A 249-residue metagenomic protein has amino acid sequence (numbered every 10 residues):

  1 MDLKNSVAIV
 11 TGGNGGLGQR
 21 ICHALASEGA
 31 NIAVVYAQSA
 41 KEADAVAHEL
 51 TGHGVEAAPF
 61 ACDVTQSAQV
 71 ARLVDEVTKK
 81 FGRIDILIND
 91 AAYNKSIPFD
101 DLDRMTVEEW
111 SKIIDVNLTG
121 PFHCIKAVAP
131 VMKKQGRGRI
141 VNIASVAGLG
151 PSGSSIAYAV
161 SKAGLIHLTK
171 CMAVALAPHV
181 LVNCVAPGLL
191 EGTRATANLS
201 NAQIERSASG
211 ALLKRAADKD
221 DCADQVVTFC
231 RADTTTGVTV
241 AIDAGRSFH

Functional and structural regions predicted by a protein language model:
D2, I125, R137, A177 (+2 more regions): C-terminal substrate-recognition "lid" of short-chain dehydrogenase/reductases
V7, N14-G15: Conserved glycine-rich cofactor-binding loop
A40-K41, A61-L73, V107, D220-D221: The beta1-alpha1 cofactor-binding region of Rossmann-like NAD(H)/NADP(H)-dependent oxidoreductases
P98-L102, T106-S111, I140, T196 (+2 more regions): Substrate-binding pocket helix/loop in short-chain dehydrogenase/reductase
I125, S161, T169: Active-site helix of classical SDR
P130, A173-P178: Alpha-helical segment proximal to the catalytic Tyr-Lys
S145: Residue(s) in the substrate-gating loop at a strand-loop-helix junction that position the organic substrate next
